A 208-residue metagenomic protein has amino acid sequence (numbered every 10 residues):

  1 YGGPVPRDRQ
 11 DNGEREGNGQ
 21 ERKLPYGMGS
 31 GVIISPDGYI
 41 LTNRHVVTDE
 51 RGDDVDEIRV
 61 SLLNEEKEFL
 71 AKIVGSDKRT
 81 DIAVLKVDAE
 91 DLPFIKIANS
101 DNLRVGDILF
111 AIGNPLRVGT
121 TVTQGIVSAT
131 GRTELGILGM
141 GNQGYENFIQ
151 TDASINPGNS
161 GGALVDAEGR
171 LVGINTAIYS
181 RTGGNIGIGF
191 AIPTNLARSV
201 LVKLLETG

Functional and structural regions predicted by a protein language model:
Y1-G208: Serine-dependent protease modules
